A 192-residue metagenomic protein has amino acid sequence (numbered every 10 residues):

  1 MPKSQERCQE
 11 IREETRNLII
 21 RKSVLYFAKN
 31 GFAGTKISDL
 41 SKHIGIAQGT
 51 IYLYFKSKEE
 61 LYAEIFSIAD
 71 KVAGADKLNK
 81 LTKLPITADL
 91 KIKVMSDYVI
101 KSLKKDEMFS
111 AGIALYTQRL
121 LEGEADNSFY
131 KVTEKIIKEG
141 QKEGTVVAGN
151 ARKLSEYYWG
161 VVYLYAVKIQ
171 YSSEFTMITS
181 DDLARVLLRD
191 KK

Functional and structural regions predicted by a protein language model:
M1-K3, L90, V94, K101 (+4 more regions): C-terminal peripheral helix-coil segments that are non-catalytic and often amphipathic
M1-N30, I37-H43, E60: Basic, helix-initiating cap at the start of DNA-binding domains
I44-F55: Short hydrophobic/aromatic patch on the recognition helix
F55, A63-A69: Alpha-helical DNA-contacting segments of helix-turn-helix folds
E64, L78-K105, S155-Y158: Hydrophobic alpha-helical connector segments
K71-G74, R119-T145, R152-E156: Amphipathic alpha-helical packing segments from all-alpha helical-bundle domains
I100-K135, V167: Short secondary-structure transition hinges
